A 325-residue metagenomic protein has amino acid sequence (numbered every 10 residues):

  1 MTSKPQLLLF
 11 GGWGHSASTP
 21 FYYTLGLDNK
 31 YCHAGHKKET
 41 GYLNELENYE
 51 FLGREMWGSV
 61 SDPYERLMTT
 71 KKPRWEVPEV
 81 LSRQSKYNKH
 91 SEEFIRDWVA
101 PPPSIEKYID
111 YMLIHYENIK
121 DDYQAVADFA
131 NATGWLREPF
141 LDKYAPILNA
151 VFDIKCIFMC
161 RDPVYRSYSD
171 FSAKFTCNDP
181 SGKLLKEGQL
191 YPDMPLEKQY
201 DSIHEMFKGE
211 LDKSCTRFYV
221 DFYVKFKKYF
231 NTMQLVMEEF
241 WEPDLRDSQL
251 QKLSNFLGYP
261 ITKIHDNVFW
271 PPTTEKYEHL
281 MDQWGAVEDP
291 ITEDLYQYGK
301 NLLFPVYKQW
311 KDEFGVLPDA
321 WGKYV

Functional and structural regions predicted by a protein language model:
M1-Y123, D128-A130, S169, K174-Y191: PAPS-dependent sulfotransferase catalytic core
L8, A127, K155-I157, M233-V236: Hydrophobic/aromatic beta-strand patches that form the interior of the parallel beta-sheet core in alpha/beta enzyme
N29-K30, F152, F230: Structural motif
E92-D97, D128-W135, Q199-C215, M237-F240 (+1 more regions): Surface-exposed cleft-lining segments at the edges of enzyme active sites
E106-N118, N178-N255, K300-K308: PAPS-dependent sulfotransferase catalytic domain
Y123, A130-F152, S214-Y223, S248: Active-site periphery "cap/insert" segments of enzyme catalytic domains
A150-D170: Conserved phosphate-donor/acceptor-positioning beta-strand/loop module used by diverse small-molecule
R161, V224-N301, P305-K308, V316-V325: The conserved 3'-phosphoadenosine-5'-phosphosulfate
